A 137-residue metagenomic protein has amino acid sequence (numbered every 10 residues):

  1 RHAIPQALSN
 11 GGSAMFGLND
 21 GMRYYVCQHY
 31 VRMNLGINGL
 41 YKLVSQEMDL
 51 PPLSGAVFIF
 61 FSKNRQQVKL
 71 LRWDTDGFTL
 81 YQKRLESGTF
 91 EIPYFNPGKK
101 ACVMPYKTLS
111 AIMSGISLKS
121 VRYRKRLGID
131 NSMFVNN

Functional and structural regions predicted by a protein language model:
R1-N137: Polybasic/polar functional segments that serve as interface/processing modules
